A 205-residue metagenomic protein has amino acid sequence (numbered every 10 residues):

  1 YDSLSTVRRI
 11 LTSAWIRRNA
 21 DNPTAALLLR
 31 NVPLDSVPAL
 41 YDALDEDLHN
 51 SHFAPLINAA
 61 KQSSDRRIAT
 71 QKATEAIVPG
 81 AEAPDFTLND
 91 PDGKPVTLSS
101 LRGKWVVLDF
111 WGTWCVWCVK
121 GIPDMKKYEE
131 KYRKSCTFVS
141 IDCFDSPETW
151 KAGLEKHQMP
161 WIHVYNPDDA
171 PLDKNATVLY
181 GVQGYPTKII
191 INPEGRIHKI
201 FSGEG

Functional and structural regions predicted by a protein language model:
Y1-V96: Oxidative protein folding and maturation machinery
D21-N22, R102-K104, K134, M159 (+1 more regions): Active-site acidic short loop of glycosyltransferases
L28, F86-L88, L108, C115 (+2 more regions): Conserved hydrophobic/aromatic pocket- or pore-lining residues that grip, position, or stack substrates in active sites
T87-V106, K131: A short beta-strand-turn-helix
R102-G103, D109-E130: Conserved redox-active cysteine motifs that mediate thiol-disulfide chemistry, especially di-cysteine Cys-X(1-2)-Cys
K134-T149, Q158-P171: Thiol-based oxidoreductase modules, predominantly thioredoxin-like and allied folds used for disulfide exchange
M159, D168-G205: Thiol/disulfide oxidoreductase modules built on the thioredoxin-like
